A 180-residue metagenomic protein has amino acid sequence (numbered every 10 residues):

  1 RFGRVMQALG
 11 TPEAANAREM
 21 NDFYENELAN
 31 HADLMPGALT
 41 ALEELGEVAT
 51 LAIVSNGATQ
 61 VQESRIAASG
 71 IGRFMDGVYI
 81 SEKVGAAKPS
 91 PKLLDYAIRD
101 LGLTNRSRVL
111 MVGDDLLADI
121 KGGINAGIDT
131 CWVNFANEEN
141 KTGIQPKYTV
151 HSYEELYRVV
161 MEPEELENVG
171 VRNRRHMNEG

Functional and structural regions predicted by a protein language model:
R1-F23: A metal-dependent, Asp-based hydrolase signature
T11, H31-A32: Short helix-to-loop capping/linker segments positioned immediately adjacent to catalytic or ligand/cofactor-binding
A15, L39, E43, V54-G180: Asp-based, Mg2+/Mn2+-dependent phosphohydrolase catalytic module
F23-H31: Surface-exposed cleft-lining segments at the edges of enzyme active sites
E47-V48: Structured helix-beta-strand junction loops
